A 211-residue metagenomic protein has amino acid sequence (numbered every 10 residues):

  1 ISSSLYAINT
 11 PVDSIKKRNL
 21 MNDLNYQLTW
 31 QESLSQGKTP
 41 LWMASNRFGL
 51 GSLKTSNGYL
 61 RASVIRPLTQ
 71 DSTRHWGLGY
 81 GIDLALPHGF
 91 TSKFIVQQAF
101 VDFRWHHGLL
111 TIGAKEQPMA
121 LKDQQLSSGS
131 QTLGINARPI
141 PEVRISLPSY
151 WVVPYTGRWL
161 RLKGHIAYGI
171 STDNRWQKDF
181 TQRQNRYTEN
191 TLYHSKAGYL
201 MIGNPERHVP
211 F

Functional and structural regions predicted by a protein language model:
T10-L24, P67-L78, R104-H107, Y150-G164 (+1 more regions): Short loop/turn motifs that connect adjacent beta-strands in outer-membrane beta-barrel proteins
P11-G58, D71-I82, G164-Y168: Transmembrane beta-strand segments of Gram-negative outer membrane beta-barrel proteins
W30-K38, R66-L68, I82-H88, W105-H107 (+3 more regions): Transmembrane beta-strands of outer-membrane beta-barrel pores
K38-S45, T91-F94, K122-G129, N174-R183: Outer-membrane beta-barrel translocator domains and adjoining extracellular loop/strand segments of Gram-negative
R47-L50, D83-P87, S128-L133, Q182-R186: Extracellular loop and loop/strand-boundary signature of outer-membrane beta-barrel proteins
K54-A62, S92-Q97, N136-S146, N190-K196: Residues that define the transmembrane beta-barrel architecture of outer-membrane proteins
L60-L68, A99-F103, I112, V143-S149 (+1 more regions): Residues on the lipid-exposed face of transmembrane beta-strands in outer-membrane beta-barrel proteins
S146-F211: Signature for the C-terminal beta-barrel architecture of outer-membrane proteins
